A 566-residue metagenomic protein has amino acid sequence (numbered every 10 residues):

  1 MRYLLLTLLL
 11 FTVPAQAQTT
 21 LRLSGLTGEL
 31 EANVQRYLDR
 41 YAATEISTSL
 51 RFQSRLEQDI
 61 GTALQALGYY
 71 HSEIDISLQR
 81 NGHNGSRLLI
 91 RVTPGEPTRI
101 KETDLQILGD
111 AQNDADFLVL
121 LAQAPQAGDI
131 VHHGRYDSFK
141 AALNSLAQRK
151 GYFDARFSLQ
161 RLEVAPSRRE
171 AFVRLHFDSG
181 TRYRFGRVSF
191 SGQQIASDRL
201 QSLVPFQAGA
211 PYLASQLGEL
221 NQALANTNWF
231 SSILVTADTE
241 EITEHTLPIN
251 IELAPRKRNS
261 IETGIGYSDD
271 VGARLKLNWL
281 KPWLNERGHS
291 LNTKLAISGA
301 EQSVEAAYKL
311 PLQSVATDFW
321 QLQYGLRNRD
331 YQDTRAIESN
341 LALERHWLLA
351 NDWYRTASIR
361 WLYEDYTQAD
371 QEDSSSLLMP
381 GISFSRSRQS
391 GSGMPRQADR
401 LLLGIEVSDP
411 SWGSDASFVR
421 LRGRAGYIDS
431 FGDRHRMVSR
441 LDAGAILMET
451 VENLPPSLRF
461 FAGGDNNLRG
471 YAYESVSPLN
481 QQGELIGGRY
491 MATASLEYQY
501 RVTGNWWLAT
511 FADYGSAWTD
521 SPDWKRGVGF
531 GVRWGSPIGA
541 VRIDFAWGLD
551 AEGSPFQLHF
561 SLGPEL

Functional and structural regions predicted by a protein language model:
M1-T7: Sec-dependent signal peptide recognition, specifically the positively charged N-region followed immediately by
T12-P14: N-terminal signal peptide c-region/cleavage motif recognized by signal peptidases
Q18-E29, R36-D269, N278, N292-L310 (+3 more regions): Periplasmic polypeptide-binding modules associated with outer-membrane biogenesis and secretion
Y69, R329-A336, S408-S417, L549: Outer-membrane beta-barrel proteins
D110-D116, L213-L402, D429, M437 (+5 more regions): Gram-negative/organellar outer-membrane beta-barrel architecture
T367-Q371, D415, E449-F460, P522-W524: Outer-membrane beta-barrel and related beta-rich outer-membrane complex signature in Gram-negative bacteria
L401-D409, A416-E449: Transmembrane beta-barrel strand/turn architecture of Gram-negative outer membrane proteins
D433-F511, A517-T519: Extracytoplasmic gating/loop element in the C-terminal half of outer-membrane beta-barrel translocons and assembly
